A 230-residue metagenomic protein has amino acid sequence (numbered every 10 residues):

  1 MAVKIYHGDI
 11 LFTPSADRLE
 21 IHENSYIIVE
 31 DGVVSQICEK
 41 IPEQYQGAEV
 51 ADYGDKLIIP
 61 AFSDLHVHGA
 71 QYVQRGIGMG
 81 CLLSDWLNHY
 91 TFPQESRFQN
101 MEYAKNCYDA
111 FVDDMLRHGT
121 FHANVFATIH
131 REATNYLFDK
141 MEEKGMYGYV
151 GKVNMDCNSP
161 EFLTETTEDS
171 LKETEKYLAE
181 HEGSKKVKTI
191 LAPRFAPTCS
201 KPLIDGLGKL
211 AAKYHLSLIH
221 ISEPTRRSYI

Functional and structural regions predicted by a protein language model:
M1-Y45: N-terminal metal-binding scaffold of metallo-dependent hydrolase/deaminase domains
V3-H7, Q44-W86, D109, D113-R117: Replace "His-x-His-based motif
D9, I27, G32, D55 (+4 more regions): Divalent metal-coordination and catalytic microenvironments
R75-M146, S170-G183: Alpha-helical scaffold segments that flank or form the walls of functional sites
H122, Y147-Y149, K186-A192, S217-L218: Structural preference for beta-strand elements that scaffold enzyme active sites
A127-R131, A192-G206: Active-site glycine- and acidic-residue-rich loops that bind and position anionic ligands or nucleotide-like cofactors
K144, K213-Y214: Helix C-cap/helix->beta junction micro-motif
I219-I230: Single conserved hydrophobic/aromatic residue that forms the stacking wall/gate of nucleotide- or nucleobase-binding
